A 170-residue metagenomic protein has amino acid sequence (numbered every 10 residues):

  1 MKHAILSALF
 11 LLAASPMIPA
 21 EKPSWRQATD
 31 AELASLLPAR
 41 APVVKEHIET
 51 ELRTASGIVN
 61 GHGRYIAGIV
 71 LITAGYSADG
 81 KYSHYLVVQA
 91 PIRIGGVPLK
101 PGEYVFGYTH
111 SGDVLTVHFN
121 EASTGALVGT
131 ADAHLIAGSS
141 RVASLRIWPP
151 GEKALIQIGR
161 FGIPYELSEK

Functional and structural regions predicted by a protein language model:
A4-A13: Sec-dependent N-terminal signal peptides
A4-I5, P19, P98: Generic detection of intrinsically disordered/low-complexity segments and helix-coil linkers/edges
I18-Y76, A126-K170: Primarily secretory-pathway and cell-envelope proteins
T73-T124: Mid-length scaffold segments of soluble, non-membrane domains
